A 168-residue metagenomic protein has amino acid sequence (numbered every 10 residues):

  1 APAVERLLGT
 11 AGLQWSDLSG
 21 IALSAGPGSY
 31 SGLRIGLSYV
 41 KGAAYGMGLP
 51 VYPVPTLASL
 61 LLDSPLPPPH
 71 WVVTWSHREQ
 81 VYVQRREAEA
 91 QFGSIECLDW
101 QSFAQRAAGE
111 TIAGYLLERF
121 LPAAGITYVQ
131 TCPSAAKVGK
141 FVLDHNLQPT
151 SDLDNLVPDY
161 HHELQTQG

Functional and structural regions predicted by a protein language model:
A1-E96: Nucleotide and nucleotide-moiety/phosphate-recognizing core
Y52-G168: Oxyanion-binding and handling regions
